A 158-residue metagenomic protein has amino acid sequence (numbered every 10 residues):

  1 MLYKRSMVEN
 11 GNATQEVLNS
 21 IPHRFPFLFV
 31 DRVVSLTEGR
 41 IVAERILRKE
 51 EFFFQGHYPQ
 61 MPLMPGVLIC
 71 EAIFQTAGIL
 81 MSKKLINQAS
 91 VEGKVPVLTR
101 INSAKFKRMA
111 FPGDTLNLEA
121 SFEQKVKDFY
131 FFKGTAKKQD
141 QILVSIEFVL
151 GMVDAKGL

Functional and structural regions predicted by a protein language model:
L2-R5, E9-G11, G78-N117, L143 (+1 more regions): Hydrophobic beta-strand-centered segment that forms part of the acyl-chain substrate-binding groove
T14-R24, V91: Short aromatic-glycine motifs in intrinsically disordered, low-complexity regions
L18, Q60-M61, F106-R108: Beta-strand-rich interaction surfaces with strong enrichment in secreted/lumenal proteins
R24, V34, R40, I46-L47 (+3 more regions): Terminal leader/tail segments of proteins
F25-M64, I69: Catalytic strand-loop segment that frames the active site of acyl-thioester-processing enzymes
V33, M64-S90: Active-site helix/loop of acyl-thioester processing domains in fatty-acid/polyketide metabolism, spanning hotdog-fold
V33, R100-Q139: Hydrophobic beta-sheet segments that form the core/acyl-binding groove of ACP/CoA-dependent acyl-chain-processing
F129-K156: Mixed-charge, glycine-accented linear interaction segment located at domain edges/termini
